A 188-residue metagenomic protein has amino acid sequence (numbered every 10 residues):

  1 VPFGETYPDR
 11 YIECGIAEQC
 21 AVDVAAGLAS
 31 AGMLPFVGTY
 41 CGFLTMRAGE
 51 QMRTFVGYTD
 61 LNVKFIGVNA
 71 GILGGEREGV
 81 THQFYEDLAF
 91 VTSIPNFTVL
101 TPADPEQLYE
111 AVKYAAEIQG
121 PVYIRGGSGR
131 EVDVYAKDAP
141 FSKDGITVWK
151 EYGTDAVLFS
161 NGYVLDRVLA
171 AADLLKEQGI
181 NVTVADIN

Functional and structural regions predicted by a protein language model:
V1-R125, R130-E131: Thiamine diphosphate
C41, N69, G162-Y163, N188: Residue-level signal for short, function-critical loop segments
I66, R125-G127, F159-N161, A185-I187: Generic beta-strand/beta-sheet core signal
E110-Y123, R130-Q178: Glycine-/acidic-rich phosphate or pyrophosphate-binding loops and their flanking alpha/beta elements
K176-N188: Core nucleotide-handling region used for phosphoryl-transfer chemistry
